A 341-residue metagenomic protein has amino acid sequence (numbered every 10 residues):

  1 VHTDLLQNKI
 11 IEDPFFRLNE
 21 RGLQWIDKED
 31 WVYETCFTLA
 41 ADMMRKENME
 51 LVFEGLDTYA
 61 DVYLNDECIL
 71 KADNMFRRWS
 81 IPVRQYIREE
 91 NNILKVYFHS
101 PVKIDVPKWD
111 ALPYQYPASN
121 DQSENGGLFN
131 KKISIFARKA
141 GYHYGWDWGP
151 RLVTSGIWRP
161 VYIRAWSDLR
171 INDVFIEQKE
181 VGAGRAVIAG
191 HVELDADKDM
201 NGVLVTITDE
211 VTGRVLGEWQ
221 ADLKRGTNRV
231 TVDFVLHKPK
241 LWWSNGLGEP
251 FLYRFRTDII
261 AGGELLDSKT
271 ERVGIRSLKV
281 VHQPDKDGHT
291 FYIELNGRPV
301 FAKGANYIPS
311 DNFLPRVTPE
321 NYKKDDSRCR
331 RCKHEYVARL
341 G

Functional and structural regions predicted by a protein language model:
V1-L340: Secreted/periplasmic carbohydrate-active enzymes, especially glycoside hydrolases
